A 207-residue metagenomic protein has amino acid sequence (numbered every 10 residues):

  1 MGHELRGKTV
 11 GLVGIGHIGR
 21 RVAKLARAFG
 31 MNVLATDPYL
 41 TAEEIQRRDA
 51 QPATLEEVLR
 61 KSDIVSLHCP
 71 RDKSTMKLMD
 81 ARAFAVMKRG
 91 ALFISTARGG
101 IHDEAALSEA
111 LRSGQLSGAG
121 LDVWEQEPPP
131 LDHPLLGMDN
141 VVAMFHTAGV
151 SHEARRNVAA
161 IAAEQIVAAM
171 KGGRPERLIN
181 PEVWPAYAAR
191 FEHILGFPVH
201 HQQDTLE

Functional and structural regions predicted by a protein language model:
M1, E125-E207: C-terminal helix-to-coil terminal segments
M1-R21: Glycine-rich NAD(P)-binding loop of Rossmann-like domains
G2-R6, R27, A85-V86: Short, flexible hinge/linker loops that cap or flank conserved catalytic cores
V22, A106-L107, Q165: Aromatic/hydrophobic pocket-lining residues that form π-stacking "cages" and hydrophobic walls in ligand
A23, R27, L111-R112: Gly/Ala-rich phosphate-binding loop of Rossmann-like dinucleotide-binding domains, activating on the conserved
M31-N32: Residues at the starts of beta-strands that form the adenosine-phosphate
A35, G120, M144: Generic enzyme active-site microenvironment
P38-P134, V150: Rossmann-like adenosine-cofactor binding region
